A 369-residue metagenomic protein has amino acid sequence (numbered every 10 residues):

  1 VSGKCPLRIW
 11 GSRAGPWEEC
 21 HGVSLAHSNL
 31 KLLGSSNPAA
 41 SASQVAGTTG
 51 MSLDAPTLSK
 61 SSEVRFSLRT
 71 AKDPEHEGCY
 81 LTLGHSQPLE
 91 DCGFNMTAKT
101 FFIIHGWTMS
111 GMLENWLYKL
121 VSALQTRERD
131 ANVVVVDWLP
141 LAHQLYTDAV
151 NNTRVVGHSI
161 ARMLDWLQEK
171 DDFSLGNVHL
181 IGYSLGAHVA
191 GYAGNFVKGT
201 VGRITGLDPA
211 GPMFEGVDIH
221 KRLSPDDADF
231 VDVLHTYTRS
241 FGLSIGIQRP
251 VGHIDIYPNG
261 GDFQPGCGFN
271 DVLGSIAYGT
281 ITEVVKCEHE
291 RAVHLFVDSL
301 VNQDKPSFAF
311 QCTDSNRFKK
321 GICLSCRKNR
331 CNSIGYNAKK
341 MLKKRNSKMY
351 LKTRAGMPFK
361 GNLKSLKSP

Functional and structural regions predicted by a protein language model:
V1, C5, L53-V135, L141-N152 (+4 more regions): Flexible, membrane-associating and regulatory peripheral segments of lipid-active enzymes
S2-S52: Small-residue-rich alpha-helical packing segments, especially N-terminal targeting/signal peptides and transmembrane
K31-L33, A193-F196, I219-D226: Mature extracellular/periplasmic domains of secretome proteins
I104-T108, Y183, D208: The conserved beta1-alpha1 loop
W138-P140, P209, T236: Active-site loop/turn elements of alpha/beta-hydrolase fold enzymes, especially the short glycine-/histidine-rich
I181-Y192: Glycine-rich nucleophile elbow surrounding the catalytic serine of serine-hydrolase chemistry
G206-L207, V233: A short, hydrophobic beta-strand element of the alpha/beta-hydrolase
